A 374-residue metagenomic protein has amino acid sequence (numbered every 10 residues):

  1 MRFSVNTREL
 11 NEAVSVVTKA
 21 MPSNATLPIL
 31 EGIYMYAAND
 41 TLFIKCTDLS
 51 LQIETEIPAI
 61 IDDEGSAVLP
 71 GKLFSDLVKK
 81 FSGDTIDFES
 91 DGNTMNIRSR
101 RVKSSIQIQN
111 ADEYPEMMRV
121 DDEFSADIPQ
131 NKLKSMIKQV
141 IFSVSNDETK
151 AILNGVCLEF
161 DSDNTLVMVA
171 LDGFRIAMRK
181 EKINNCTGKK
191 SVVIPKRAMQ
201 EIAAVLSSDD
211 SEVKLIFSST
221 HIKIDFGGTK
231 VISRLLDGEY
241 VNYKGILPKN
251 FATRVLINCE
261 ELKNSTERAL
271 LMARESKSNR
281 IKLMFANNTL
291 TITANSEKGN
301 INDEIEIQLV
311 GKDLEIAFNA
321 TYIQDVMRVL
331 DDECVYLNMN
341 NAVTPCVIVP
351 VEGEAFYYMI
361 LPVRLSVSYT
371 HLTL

Functional and structural regions predicted by a protein language model:
M1-S368: Structural preference for solvent-exposed beta-strand-turn elements and adjacent flexible terminal/loop segments within
T370-L374: Conserved small/polar residues in nucleotide/adenosyl-binding loops
